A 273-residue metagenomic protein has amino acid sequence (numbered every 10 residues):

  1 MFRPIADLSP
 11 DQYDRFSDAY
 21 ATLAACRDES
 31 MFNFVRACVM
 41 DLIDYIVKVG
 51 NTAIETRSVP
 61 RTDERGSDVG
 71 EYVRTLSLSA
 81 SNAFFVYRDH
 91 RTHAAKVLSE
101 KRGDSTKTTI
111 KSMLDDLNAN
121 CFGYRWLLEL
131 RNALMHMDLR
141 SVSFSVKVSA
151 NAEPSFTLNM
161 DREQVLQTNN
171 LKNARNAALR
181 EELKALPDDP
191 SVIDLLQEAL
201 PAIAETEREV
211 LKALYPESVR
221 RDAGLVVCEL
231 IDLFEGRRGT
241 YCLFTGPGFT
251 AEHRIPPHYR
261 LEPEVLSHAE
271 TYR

Functional and structural regions predicted by a protein language model:
M1-R74, T106-R273: Acidic, Ser/Thr/Gly/Pro-rich intrinsically disordered interaction regions
Y72-V97, L128-M135: Short, hydrophobic, well-ordered secondary-structure elements
A94-I110: Inter-helical turn/loop segments and adjacent helix faces that build the functional surface of alpha-helical bundle
